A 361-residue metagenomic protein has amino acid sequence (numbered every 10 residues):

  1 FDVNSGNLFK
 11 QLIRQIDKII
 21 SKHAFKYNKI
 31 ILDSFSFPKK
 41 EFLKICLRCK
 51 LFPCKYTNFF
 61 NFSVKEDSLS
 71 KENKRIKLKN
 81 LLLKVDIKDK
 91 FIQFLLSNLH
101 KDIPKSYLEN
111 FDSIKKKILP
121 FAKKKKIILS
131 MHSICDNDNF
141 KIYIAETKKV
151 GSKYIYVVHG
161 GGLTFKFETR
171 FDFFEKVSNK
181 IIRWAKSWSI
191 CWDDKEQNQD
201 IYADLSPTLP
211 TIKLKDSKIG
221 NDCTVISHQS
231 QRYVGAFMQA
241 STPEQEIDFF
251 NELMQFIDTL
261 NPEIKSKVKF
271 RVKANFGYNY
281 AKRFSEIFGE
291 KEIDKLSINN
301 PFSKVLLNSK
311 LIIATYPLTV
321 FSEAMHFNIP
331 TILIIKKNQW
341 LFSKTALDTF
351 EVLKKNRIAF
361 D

Functional and structural regions predicted by a protein language model:
F1-D361: Catalytic-core helical/loop segments in enzymes performing group transfer/polymerization on anionic/lipid-linked
